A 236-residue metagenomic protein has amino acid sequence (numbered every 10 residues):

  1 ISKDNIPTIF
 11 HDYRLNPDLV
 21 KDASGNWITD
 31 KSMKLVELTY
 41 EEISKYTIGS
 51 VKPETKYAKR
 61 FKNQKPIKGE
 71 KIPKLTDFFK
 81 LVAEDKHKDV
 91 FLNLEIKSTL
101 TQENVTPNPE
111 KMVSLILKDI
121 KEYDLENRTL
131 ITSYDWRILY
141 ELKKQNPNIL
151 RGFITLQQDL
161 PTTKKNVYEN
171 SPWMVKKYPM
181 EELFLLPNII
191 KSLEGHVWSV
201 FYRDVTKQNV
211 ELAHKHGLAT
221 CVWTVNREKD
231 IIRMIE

Functional and structural regions predicted by a protein language model:
I1-S2: Asp-based phosphoryl-transfer active-site loop
I6, H11-D159, W173-M174, P179-E182 (+2 more regions): Metal-dependent phosphodiesterase/phospholipase catalytic core, i.e., the His/Asp/Glu-rich active-site region
I154, P161-E236: C-terminal active-site rim and adjoining tail of enzyme catalytic domains
